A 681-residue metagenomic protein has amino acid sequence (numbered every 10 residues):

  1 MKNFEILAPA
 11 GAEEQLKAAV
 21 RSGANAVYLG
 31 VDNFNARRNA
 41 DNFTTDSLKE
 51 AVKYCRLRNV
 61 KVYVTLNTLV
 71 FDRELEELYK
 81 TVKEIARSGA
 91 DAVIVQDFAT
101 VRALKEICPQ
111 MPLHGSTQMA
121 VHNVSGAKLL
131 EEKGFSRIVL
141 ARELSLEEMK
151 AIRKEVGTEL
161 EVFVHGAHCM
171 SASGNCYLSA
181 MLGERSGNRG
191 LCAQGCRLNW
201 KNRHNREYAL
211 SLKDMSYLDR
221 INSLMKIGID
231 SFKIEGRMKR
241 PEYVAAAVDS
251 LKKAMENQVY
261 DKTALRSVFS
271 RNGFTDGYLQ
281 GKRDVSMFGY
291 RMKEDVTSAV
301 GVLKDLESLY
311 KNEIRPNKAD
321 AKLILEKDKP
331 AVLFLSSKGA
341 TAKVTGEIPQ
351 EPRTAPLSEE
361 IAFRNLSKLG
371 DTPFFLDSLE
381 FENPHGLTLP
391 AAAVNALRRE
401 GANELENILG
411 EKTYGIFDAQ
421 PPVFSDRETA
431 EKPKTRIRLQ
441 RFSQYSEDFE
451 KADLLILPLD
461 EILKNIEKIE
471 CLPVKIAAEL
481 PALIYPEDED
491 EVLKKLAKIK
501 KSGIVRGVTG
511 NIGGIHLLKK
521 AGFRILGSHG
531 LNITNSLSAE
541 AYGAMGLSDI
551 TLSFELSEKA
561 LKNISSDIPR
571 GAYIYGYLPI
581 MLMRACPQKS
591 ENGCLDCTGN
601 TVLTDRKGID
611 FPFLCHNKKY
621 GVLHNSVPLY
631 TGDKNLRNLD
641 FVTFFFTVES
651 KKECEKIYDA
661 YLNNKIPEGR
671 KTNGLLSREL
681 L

Functional and structural regions predicted by a protein language model:
K2-V121, V139-E143, E147-K233, M238-A541 (+1 more regions): Active-site pocket-lining/capping segments in soluble small-molecule metabolic enzymes
